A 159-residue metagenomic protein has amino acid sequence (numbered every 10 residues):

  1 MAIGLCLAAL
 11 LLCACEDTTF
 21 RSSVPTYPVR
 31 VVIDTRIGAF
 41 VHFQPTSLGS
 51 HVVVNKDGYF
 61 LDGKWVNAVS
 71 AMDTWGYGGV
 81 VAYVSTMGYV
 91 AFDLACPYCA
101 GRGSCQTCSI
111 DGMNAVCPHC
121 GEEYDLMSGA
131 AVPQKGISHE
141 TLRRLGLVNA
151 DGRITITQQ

Functional and structural regions predicted by a protein language model:
M1-I3: Bacterial N-terminal signal peptides that target proteins for export
A9, V90, D111-N114: Processing junctions and N-termini across compartments
L11-A14: C-terminal motif of bacterial Sec signal peptides marking the signal peptidase cleavage site
T18-S109, S128, R143-Q159: N-terminal pre-ligand scaffold of iron-sulfur
A100-G101, C117-M127: Short Cys/His-centered divalent metal-binding micro-motifs
I110-G121, A131-G146: Short cysteine/histidine-rich metal-coordination sites, predominantly Zn2+-binding motifs
